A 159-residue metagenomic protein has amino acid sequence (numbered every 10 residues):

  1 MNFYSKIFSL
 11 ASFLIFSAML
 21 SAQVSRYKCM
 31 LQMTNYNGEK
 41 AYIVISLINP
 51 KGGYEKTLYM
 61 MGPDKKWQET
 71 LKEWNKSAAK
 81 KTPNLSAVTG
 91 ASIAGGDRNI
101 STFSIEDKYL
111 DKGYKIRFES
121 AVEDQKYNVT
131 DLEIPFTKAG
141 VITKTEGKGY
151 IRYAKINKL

Functional and structural regions predicted by a protein language model:
M1-S25: Bacterial Sec-dependent N-terminal signal peptides
R26-N37: Short amphipathic, basic-aromatic surface patches that mediate peripheral association with negatively charged
Q32-T34, L58-K65, F136, Y153-K158: Short, solvent-exposed aromatic-acidic interface loops
M33-N35, N49, D107, V122-D124: Beta-strand elements of well-folded, non-transmembrane domains
E39-I43: Short coil-to-beta strand junction motifs in C2/discoidin
V44-I48, R117-E119: Beta-strand signatures of extracellular beta-sandwich domains
P50-G113: Structured domain cores in non-transmembrane regions
S101, I105, D111-L159: Glycine-rich, aromatic-bearing surface loops/beta-hairpins
